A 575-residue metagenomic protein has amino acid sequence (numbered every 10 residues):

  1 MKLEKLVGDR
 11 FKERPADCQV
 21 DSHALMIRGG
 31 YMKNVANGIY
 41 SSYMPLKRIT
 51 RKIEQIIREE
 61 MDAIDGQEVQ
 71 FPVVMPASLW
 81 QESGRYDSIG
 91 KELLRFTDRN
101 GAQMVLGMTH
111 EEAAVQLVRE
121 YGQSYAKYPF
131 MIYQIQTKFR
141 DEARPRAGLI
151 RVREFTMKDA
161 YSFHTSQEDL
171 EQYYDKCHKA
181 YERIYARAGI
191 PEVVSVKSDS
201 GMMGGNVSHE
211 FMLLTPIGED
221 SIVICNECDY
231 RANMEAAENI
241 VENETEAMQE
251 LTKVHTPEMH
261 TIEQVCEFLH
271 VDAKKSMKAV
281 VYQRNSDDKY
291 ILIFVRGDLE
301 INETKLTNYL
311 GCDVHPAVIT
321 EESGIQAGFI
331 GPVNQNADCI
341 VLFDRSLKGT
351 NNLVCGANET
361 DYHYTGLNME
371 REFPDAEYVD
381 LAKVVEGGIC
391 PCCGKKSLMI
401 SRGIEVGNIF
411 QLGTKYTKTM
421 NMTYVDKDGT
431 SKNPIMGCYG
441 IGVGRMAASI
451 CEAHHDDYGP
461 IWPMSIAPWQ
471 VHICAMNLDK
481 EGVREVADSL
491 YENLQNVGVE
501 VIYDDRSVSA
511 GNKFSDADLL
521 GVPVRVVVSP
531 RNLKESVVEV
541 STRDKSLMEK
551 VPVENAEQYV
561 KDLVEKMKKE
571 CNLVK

Functional and structural regions predicted by a protein language model:
M1-D98, T156, Y161-K197, G201 (+1 more regions): TRNA-binding/sensing appendages of the translation machinery
M75-A77, I319-E321, D505-N512: Short acidic loop-to-helix transition motifs that present clustered carboxylates
D87-M104, L213-I224: Acidic, His- and aromatic-enriched active-site or binding-groove loops in soluble protein domains that engage sugars
E111-Q116, R144-K158, T165-Y439, V443: Extended, low-hydrophobicity, polar/charged segments
V265, G437-I466, Q470: C-terminal, non-catalytic macromolecule-binding modules
G459-K513: Generic long, charged, amphipathic alpha-helical segments
Y491-Y559: C-terminal structured "cap/appendage" subdomains that terminate the fold
